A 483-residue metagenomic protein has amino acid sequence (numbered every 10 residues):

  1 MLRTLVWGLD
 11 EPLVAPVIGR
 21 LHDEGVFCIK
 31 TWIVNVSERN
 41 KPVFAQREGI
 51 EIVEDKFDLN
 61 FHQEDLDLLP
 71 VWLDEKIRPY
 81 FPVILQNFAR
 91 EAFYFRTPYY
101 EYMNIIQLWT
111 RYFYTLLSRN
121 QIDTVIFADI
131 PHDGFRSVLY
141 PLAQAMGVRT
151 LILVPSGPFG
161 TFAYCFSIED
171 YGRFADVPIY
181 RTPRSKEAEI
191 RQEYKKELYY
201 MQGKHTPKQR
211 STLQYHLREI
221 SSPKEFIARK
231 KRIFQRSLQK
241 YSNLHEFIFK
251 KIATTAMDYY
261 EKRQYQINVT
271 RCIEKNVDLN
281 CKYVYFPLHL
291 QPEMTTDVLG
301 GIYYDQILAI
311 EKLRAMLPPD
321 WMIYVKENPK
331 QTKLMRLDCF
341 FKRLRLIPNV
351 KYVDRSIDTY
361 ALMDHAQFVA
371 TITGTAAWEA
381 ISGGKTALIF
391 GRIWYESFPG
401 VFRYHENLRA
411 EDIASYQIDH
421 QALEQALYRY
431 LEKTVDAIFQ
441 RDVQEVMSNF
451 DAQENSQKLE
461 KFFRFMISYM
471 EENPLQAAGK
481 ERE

Functional and structural regions predicted by a protein language model:
W7-G25, V138-P141, I302-L317: Histidine-anchored nucleotide/phosphate-binding helix
G19-F113, R119, P158-K262, Q476-K480: Conserved N-terminal ligand/cofactor-binding loop architecture of enzyme catalytic domains
I29-V36, L153, M322-N328, T332: Short internal beta-strands
Y112-D176: Conserved nucleotide-sugar donor-interacting segment of glycosyltransferase catalytic cores, predominantly GT-B
A128-P131, V154, D354-F402: A donor-sugar binding/catalytic signature common to diverse glycosyltransferases and related nucleotide-sugar
P178-F226, G400-E483: Leloir-type glycosyltransferase catalytic cores
D278-Q306, R314, E327-K330, E432-V435 (+1 more regions): Active-site donor-nucleotide binding/catalytic segment of nucleotide-sugar enzymes
E311-D354: Catalytic donor nucleotide-activated moiety binding site of glycosyltransferases and closely related
